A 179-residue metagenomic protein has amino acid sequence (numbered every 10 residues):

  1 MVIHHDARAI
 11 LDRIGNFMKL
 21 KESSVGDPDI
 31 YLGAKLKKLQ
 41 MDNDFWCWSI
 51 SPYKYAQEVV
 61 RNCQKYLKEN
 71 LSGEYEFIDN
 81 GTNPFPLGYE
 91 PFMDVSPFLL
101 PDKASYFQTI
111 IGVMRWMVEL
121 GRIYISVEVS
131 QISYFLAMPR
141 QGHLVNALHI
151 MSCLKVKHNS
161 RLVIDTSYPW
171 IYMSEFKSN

Functional and structural regions predicted by a protein language model:
M1-N179: Long, low-complexity, charge-biased intrinsically disordered regions
